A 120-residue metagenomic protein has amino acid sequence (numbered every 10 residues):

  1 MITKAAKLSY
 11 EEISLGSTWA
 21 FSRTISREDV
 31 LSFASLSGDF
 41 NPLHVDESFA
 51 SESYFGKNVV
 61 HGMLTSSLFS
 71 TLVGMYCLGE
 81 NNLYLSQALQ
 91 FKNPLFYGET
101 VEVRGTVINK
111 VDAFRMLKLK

Functional and structural regions predicted by a protein language model:
M1-T18, L95-K120: HotDog/MaoC-like acyl-thioester-processing domains
I2-V60: Catalytic strand-loop segment that frames the active site of acyl-thioester-processing enzymes
S51-V60, L64-I108: Hydrophobic beta-strand-centered segment that forms part of the acyl-chain substrate-binding groove
